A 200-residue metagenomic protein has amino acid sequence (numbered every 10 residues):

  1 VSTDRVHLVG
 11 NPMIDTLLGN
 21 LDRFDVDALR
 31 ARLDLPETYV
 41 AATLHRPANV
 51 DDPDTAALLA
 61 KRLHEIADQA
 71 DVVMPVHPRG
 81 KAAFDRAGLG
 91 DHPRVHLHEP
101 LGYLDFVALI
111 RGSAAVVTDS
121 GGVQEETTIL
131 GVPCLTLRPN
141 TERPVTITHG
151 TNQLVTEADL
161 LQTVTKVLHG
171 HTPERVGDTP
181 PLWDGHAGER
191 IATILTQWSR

Functional and structural regions predicted by a protein language model:
V1-V72, G80-R200: Nucleotide-activated sugar donor-binding and catalytic core shared by glycosyltransferases and related lipid-linked
H77: Conserved C-terminal portion of the radical SAM core fold that forms the substrate/S-adenosylmethionine-binding
